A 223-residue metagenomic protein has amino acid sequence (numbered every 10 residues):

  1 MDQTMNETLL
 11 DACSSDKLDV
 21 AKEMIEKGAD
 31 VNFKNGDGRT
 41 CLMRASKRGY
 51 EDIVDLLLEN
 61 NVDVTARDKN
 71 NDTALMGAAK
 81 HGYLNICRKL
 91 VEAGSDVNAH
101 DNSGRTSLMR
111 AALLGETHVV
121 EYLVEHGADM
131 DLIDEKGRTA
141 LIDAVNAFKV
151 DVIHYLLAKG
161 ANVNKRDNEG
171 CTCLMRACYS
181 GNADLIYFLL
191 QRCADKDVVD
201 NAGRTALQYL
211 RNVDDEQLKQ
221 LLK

Functional and structural regions predicted by a protein language model:
M1-K27, G36-R39: Intrinsically disordered, low-complexity regulatory segments in ankyrin-centric signaling systems
M1-T8, H126, K159, Q191-D195 (+1 more regions): Ankyrin-repeat-protein effector appendages
D11-D16, R44-Y50, G77-Y83, R110-E116 (+3 more regions): Ankyrin repeat A-helix N-terminal signature
K17-I25, Y50-L58, Y83-V91, E116-V124 (+3 more regions): Ankyrin repeat structural motif
